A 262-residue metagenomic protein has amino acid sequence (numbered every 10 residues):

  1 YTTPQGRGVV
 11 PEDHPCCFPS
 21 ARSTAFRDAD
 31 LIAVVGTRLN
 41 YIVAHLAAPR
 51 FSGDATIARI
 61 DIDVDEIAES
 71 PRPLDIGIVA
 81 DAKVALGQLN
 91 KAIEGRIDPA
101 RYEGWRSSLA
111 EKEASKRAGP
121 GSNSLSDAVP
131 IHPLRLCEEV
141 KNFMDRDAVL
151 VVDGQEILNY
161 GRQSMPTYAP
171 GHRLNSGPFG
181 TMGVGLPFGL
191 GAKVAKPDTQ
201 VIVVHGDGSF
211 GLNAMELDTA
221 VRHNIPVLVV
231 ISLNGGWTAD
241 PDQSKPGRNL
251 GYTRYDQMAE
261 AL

Functional and structural regions predicted by a protein language model:
Y1-T3, V34-V35, R59, I78-A80 (+4 more regions): General beta-strand structural signal in soluble alpha/beta enzymes
T2-S108, Q243: Glycine-rich, acidic loop regions that bind phosphate or pyrophosphate groups
Q5-R7, T37-N40, Q155-I157, G208 (+1 more regions): Short glycine-rich anion-binding loops that position phosphate/pyrophosphate groups of nucleotides and phosphorylated
C16-C17, S23-D28, I67-S70, V79 (+3 more regions): Thiamine diphosphate
I32, I60, L89-P99, K112-S115 (+7 more regions): Change "in soluble alpha/beta enzymes" to "in soluble alpha/beta proteins
N40, V129-L134, S209-L212: Active-site glycine- and acidic-residue-rich loops that bind and position anionic ligands or nucleotide-like cofactors
A44-A48, E139, E216-T219: A short acidic, amphipathic alpha-helical/loop segment
A110-K193: Active-site diphosphate/adenylate-binding microenvironment
